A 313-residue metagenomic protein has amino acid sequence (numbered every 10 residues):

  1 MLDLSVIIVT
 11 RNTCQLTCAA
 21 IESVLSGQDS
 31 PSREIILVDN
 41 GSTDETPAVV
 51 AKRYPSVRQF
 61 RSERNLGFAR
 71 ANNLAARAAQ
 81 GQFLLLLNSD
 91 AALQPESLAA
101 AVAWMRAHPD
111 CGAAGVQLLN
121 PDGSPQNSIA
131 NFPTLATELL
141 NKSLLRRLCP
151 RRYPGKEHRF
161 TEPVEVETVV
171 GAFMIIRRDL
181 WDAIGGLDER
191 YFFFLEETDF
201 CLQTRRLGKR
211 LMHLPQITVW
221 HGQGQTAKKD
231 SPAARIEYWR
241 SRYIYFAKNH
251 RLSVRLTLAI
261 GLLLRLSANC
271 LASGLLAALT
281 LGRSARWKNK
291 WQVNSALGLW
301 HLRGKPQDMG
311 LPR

Functional and structural regions predicted by a protein language model:
M1-S26: N-proximal low-complexity "stem/linker" segments adjacent to membrane-targeting elements
I7, R206-G282: Active-site-adjacent helix/loop segment of glycosyltransferases that harbors family-specific signature motifs
S23, D39-A48, R64, Q94: A conserved acidic beta->alpha catalytic loop
R61-A79, A100: Glycine-rich, basic loop-to-helix element that forms the pyrophosphate-binding segment of sugar-nucleotide handling
L84: Short aromatic/hydrophobic "clamp" motif used to bind/position activated sugar donors
A92-S128: Conserved donor NDP-sugar-binding/catalytic core segment of glycosyltransferases
P133-E167: Short, flexible, basic/aromatic active-site loop/helix in glycosyltransferases
T161, E165-T218: A short, conserved alpha-helix in the catalytic core of glycosyltransferases
